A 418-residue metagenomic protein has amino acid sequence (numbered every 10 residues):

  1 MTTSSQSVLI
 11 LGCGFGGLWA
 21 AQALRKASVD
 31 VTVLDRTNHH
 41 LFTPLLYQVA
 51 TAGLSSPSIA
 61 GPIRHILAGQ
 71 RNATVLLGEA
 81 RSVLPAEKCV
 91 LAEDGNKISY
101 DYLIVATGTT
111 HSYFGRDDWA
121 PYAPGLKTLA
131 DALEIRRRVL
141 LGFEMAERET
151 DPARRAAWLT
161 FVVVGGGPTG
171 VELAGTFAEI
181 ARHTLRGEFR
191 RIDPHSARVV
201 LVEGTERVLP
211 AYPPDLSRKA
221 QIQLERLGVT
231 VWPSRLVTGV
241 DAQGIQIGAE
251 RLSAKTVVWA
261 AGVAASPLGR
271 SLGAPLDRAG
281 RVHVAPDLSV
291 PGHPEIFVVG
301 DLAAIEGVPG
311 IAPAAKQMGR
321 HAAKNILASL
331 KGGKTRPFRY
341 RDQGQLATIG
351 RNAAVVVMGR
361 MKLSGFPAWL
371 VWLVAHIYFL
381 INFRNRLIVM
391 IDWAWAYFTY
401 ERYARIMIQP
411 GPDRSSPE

Functional and structural regions predicted by a protein language model:
M1-L76, R81-S82, F161, P168-Y212 (+2 more regions): Beta1-alpha1 glycine-rich phosphate/pyrophosphate-binding loop at the start of Rossmann-like nucleotide-binding domains
M1-S7, A73-V162, I247, V258: FAD-binding core/adjacent interface of flavoenzyme oxidoreductases
S5, K324-E418: C-terminal, flexible cofactor-proximal segment of oxidoreductases
L11, I98-T110, V237, L252-V263 (+1 more regions): Short hydrophobic core segments
H40-T43, S112-G115, P267-L268: Short acidic/His/Gly/Ser-rich catalytic and metal-binding motifs that mark active-site loops of diverse hydrolases
R71-V83, A178-P286, G292, K334-T335: A Rossmann-like FAD-binding core segment of flavoenzymes
P121-T150, Q243-Q246, R251-M318, K324: FAD-site-proximal beta/loop scaffold in flavoenzymes
